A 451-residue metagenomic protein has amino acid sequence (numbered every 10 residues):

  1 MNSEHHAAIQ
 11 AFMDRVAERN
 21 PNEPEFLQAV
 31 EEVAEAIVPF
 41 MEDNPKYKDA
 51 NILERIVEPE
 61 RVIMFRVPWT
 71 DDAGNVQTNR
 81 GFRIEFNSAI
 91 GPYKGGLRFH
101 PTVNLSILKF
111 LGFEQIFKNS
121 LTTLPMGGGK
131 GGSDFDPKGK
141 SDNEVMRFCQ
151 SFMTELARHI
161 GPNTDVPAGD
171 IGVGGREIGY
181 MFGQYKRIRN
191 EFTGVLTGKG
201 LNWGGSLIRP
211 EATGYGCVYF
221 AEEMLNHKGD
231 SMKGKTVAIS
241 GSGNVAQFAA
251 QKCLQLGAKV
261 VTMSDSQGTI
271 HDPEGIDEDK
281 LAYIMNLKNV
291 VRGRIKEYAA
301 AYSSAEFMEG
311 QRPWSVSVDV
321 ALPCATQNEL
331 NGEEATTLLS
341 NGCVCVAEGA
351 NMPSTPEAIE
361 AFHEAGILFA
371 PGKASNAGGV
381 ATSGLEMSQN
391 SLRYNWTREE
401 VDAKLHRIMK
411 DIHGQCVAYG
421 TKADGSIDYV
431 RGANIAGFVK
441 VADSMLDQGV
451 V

Functional and structural regions predicted by a protein language model:
N2-A29, M224, L339-V451: Adenosine-phosphate binding glycine-rich loop
E4-A7, P21, E25-Q28, E32 (+24 more regions): Conserved active-site and cofactor/substrate-binding residues in soluble primary-metabolism enzymes
P24-L27, P45-A50, T123, I160-G169 (+4 more regions): Flexible, glycine/charged-enriched surface loops at secondary-structure junctions
K46-Q77: Structured beta-strand/loop patches that form or line metal/cofactor-binding pockets in enzymes
H100, N119-K233: Glycine/serine-rich phosphate-binding loop and adjoining beta1-alpha1 elements at the start of nucleotide-handling
T197-G200, G205-S315: Glycine-rich phosphate/diphosphate-binding loop of Rossmann-like nucleotide-binding domains
G268-F369, A374: Rossmann-like adenosine-cofactor binding region
